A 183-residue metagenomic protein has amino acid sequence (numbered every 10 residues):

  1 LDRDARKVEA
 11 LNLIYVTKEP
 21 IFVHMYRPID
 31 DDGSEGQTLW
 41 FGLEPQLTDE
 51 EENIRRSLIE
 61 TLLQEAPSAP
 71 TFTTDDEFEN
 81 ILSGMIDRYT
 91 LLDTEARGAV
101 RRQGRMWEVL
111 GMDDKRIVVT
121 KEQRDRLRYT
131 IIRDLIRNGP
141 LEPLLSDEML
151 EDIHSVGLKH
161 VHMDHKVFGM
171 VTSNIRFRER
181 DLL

Functional and structural regions predicted by a protein language model:
K7-Q37, G42-P45, D49, G98-L183: N-terminal "pre-motor" subdomain/linker immediately upstream of P-loop NTPase catalytic cores
E44, I54-A69: Phosphate/adenylate-binding glycine loop and adjacent helical scaffold
T61-E65, M85-R88, T130, D134 (+1 more regions): Residues that form generic nucleotide/phosphate-binding pockets
E65-T120, M149: Non-catalytic interaction/clamp surfaces of large macromolecular machines
